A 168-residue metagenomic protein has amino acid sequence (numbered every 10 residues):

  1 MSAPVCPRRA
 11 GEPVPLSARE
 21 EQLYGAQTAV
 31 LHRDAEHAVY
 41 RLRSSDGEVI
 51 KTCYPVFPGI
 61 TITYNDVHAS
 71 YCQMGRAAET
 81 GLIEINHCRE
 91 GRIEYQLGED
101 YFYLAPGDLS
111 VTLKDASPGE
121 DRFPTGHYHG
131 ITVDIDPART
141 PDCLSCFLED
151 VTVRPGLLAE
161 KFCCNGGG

Functional and structural regions predicted by a protein language model:
M1-E79: N-terminal low-complexity or simple alpha-helical regulatory segments that function as activation/interaction modules
C6, C53, C72, C88 (+3 more regions): Generic recognition of cysteine residues
A29-H32, G91, E149, C163: Glycine-centered secondary-structure boundary/capping sites
I62, T80-E84, Y128-T132: Extracellular structured ligand-interaction cores
D66-H68, N86-C88, D134: Residue-level recognition of well-ordered beta-strand positions that form the cores of beta-sheet-rich folds across
E79-E99, P137: Glycine- and acidic-residue-biased ligand/ion/polar-headgroup-sensing regions
Q96-G168: Alpha-helical bundle regulatory/interaction domains
